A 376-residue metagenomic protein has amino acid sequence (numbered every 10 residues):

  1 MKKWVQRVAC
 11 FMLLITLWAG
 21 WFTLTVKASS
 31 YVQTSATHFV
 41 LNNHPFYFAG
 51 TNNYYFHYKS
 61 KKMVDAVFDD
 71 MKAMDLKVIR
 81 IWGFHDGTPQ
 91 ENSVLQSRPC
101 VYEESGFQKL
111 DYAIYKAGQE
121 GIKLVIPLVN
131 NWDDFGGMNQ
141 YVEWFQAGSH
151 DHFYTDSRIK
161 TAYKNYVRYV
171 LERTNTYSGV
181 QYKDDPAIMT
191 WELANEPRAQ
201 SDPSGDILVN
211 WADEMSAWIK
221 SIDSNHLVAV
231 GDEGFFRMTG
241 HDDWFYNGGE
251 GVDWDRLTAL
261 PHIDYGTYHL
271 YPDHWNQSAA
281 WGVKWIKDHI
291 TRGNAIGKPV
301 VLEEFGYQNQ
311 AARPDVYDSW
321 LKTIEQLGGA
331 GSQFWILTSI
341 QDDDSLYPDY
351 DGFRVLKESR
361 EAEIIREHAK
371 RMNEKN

Functional and structural regions predicted by a protein language model:
M1-F11: Bacterial N-terminal signal peptides that target proteins for export
M1-K2, V26, Q108-L110: Generic cytosolic/nucleocytoplasmic N-terminal low-complexity/intrinsically disordered segments
C10-G20: Bacterial N-terminal signal peptides
A19-A28: Sec-dependent signal peptide cleavage junction
Y31-Y265, P272-A279, V283-D288, A295-G297 (+3 more regions): Active-site mouth of glycoside hydrolases
G231, V301-E304: Active-site neighborhood of phospho(di)ester-bond hydrolases with catalytic His/Asp-centered motifs
K375-N376: Short, solvent-exposed mixed-charge patches
